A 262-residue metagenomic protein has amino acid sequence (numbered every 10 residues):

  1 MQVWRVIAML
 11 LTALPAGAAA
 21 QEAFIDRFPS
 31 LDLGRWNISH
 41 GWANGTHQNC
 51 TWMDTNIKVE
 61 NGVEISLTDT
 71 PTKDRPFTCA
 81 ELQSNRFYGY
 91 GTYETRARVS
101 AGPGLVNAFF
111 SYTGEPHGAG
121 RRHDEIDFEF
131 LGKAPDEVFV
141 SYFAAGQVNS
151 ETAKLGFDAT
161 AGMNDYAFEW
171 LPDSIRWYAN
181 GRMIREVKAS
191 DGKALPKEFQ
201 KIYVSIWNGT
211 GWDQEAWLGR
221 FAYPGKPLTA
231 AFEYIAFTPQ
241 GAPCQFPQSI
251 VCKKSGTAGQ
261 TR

Functional and structural regions predicted by a protein language model:
Q2-M9: Sec-dependent signal peptide recognition, specifically the positively charged N-region followed immediately by
R5, A18-A19: A composition-driven signal for long, intrinsically disordered, charge-rich low-complexity tracts
M9-L11, G192: Amphipathic, positively biased hydrophobic alpha-helical segments used for protein targeting and membrane insertion
A13-A16: N-terminal signal peptide c-region/cleavage motif recognized by signal peptidases
A20-R262: GH16 jelly-roll
